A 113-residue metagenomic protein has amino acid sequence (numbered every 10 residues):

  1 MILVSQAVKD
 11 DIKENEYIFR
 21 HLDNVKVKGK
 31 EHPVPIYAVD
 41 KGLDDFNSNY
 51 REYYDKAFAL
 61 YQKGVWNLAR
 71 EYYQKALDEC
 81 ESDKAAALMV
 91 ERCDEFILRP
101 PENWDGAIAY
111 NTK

Functional and structural regions predicted by a protein language model:
M1-A59, K63, K75, C80 (+3 more regions): Cytosolic regulatory/linker segments at or just downstream of nucleotide-handling modules in signal-transduction
E102-K113: Intrinsically disordered, low-complexity, charge-biased linker/tail regions
